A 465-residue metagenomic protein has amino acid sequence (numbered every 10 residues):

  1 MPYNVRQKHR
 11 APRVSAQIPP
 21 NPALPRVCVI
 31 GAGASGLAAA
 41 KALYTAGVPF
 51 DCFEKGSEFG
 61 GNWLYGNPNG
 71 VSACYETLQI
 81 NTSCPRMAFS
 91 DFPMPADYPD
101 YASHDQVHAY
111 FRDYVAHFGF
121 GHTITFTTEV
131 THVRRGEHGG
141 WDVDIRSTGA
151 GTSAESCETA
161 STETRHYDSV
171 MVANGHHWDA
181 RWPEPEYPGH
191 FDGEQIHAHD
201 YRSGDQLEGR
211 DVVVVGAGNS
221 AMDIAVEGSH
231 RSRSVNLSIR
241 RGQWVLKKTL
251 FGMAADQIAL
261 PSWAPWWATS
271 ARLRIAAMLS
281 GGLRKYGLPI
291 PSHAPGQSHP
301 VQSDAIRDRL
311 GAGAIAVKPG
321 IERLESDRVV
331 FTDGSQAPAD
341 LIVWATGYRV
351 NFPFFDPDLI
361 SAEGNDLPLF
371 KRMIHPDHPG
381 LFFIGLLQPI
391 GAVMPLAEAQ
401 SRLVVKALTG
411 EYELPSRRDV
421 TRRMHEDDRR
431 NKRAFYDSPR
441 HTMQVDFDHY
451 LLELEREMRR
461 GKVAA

Functional and structural regions predicted by a protein language model:
P2-T77, A88, P93-T249, P261-R418 (+1 more regions): Flavin (primarily FAD) cofactor-binding/catalytic cores of flavoenzymes
Q79-T82: Flexible "cap/lid" subdomain of the alpha/beta-hydrolase fold that forms the substrate-access gate
S234, A254-D256: SDR active-site lid
M424-N431: Long alpha-helical segments found as membrane-embedded helices
